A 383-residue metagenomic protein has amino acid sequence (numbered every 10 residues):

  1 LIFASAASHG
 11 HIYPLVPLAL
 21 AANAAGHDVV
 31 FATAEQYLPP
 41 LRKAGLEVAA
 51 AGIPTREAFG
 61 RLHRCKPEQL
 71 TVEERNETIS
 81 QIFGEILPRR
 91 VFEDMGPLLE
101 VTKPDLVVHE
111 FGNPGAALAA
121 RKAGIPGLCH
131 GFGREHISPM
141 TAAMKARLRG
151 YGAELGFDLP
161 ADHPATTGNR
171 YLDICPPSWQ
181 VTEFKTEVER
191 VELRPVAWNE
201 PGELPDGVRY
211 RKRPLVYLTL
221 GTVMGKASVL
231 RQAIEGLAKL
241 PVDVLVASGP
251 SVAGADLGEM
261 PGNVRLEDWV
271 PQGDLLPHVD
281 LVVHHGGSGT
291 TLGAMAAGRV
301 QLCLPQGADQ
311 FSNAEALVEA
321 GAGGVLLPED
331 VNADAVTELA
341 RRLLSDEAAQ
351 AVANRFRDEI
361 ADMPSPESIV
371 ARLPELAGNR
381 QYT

Functional and structural regions predicted by a protein language model:
L1-A6, P17-V30, P40, G45 (+7 more regions): Nucleotide-activated sugar donor-binding and catalytic core shared by glycosyltransferases and related lipid-linked
D28-V30, E47, P126, D243: Residues at the starts of beta-strands that form the adenosine-phosphate
F31-A34, A146-L215, T219-M224, G249-G254: A nucleotide-sugar donor-handling region in carbohydrate enzymes
Y37-G45, A117-K122, A165-T166, Q180-V188 (+2 more regions): Short loop/helix-cap segments at secondary-structure boundaries that form the rim of catalytic
R42, G84-L159: Conserved nucleotide-sugar donor-interacting segment of glycosyltransferase catalytic cores, predominantly GT-B
E47-K103: Phosphate/nucleotide-donor binding subsite
D105-L106, R170, L215, L281: Structural motif
L193-L281: Donor-nucleotide binding loops and adjacent catalytic segments primarily of GT-B fold Leloir glycosyltransferases
